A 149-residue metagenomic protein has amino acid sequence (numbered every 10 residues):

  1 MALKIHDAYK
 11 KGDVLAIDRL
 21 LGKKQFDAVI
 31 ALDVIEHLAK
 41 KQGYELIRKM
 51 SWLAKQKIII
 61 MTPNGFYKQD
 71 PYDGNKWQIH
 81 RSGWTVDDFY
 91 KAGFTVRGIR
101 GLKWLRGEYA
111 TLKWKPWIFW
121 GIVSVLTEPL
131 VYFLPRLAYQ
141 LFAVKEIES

Functional and structural regions predicted by a protein language model:
M1-I17: Class I SAM-dependent methyltransferase SAM/SAH-binding core
D7, D27, Q56: Conserved acidic residues
L15, R19, A39-S149: S-adenosyl-L-methionine-dependent methyltransferase catalytic module, highlighting the catalytic core
L20-Q25: Glycine-rich phosphate-binding loop signature in dinucleotide/nucleotide-binding domains
I30: A conserved beta-strand element that flanks and buttresses the S-adenosyl-L-methionine
D33-H37: Histidine-centered divalent metal-coordination motifs
